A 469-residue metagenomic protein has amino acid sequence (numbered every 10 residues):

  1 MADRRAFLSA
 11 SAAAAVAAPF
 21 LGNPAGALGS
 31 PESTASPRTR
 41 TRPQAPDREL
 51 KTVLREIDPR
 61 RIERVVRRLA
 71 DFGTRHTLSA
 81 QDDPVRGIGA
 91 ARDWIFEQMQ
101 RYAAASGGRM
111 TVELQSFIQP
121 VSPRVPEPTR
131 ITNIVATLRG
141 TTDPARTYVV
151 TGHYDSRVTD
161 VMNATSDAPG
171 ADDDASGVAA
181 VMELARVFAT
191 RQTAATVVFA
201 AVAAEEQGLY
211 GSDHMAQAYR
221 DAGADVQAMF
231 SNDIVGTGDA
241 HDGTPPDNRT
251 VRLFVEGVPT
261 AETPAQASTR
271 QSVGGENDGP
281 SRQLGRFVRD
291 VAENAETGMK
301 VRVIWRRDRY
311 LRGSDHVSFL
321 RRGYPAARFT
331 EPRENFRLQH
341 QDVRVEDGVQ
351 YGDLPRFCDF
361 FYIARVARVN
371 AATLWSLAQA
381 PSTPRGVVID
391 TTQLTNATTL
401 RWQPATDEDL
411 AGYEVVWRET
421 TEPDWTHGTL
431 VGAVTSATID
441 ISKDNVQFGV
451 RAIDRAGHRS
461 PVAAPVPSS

Functional and structural regions predicted by a protein language model:
M1-A15: N-terminal secretory signal peptides and thylakoid transit peptides that target proteins across membranes
R38, R61-R139: A non-catalytic alpha/beta surface segment that caps or lines the substrate-entry region of metallo-dependent hydrolase
A70, V235-V255, I304-P381: Active-site-adjacent mobile loop/cap segments within catalytic or ligand-binding domains
A136, V150, D155-S156, V161-L209 (+1 more regions): Alpha-helical metal-binding/catalytic segments enriched in His/Glu/Asp
V202-S314, R322, A326: Metal-dependent peptidase/peptidase-like ectodomains
T398-E408: Conserved aromatic anchor
D440-H458: Beta-strand-rich modules
R455-S469: Extracellular fibronectin type III
